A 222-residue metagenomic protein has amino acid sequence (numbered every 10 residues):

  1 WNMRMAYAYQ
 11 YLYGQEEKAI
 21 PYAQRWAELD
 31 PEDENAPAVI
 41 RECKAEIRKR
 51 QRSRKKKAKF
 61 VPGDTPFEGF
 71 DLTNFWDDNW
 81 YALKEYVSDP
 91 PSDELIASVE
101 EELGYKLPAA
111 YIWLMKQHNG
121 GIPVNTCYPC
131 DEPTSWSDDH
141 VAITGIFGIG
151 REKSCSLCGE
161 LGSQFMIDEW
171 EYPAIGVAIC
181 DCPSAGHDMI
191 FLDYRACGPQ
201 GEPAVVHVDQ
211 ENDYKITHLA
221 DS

Functional and structural regions predicted by a protein language model:
W1-N2, A36: TPR alpha-solenoid repeat register
Y9-Q10, K44: Residue at a conserved register position within TPR or TPR-like alpha-solenoid repeats
Y11-G14, R48: Short coil/turn linking the two alpha-helices of tandem helical-hairpin repeats
R25-W26: Canonical positions in the second alpha-helix
R52-S184: A surface-exposed partner-binding patch
